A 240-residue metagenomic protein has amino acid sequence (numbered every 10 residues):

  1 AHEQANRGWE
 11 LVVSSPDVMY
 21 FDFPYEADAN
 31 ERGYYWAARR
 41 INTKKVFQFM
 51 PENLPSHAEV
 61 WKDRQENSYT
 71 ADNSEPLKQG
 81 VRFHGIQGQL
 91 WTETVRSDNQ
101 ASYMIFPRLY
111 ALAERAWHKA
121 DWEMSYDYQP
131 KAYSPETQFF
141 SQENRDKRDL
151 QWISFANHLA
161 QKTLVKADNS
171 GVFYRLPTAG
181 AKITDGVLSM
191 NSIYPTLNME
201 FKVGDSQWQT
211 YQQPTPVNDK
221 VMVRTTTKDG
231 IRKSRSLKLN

Functional and structural regions predicted by a protein language model:
A1-A181: Flexible, acidic glycine-rich loops studded with aromatic residues
K131-A132, T137-N240: Short, compositionally stereotyped local motifs that mark structural "simplifiers"
